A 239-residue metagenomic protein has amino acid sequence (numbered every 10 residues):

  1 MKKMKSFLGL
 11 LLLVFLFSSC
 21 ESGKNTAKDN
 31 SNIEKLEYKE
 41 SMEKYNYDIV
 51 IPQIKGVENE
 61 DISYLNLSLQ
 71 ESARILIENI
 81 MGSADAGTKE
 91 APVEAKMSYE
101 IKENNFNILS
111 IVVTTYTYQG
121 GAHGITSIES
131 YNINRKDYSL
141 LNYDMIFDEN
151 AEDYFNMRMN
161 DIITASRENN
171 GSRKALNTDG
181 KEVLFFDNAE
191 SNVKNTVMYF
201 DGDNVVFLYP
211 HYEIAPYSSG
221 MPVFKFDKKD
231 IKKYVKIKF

Functional and structural regions predicted by a protein language model:
M1-L8: Bacterial N-terminal signal peptides that target proteins for export
L10-V14: Alpha-helical transmembrane segments
L16-S19: C-terminal motif of bacterial Sec signal peptides marking the signal peptidase cleavage site
E21-F239: Compositionally biased intrinsically disordered regions enriched in Thr/Gly
